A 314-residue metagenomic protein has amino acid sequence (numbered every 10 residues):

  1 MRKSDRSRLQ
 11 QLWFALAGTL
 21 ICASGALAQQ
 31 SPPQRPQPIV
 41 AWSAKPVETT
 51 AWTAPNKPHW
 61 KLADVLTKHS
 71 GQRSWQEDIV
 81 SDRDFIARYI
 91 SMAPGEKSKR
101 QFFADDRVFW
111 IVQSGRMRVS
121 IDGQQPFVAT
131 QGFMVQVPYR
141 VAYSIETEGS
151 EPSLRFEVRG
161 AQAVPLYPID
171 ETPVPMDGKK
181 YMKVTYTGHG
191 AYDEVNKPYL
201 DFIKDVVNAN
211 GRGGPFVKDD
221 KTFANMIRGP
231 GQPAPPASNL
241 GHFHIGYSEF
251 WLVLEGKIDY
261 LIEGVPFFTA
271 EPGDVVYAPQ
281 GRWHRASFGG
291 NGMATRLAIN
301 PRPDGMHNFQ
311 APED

Functional and structural regions predicted by a protein language model:
R2-F14: Bacterial N-terminal signal peptides that target proteins for export
W13-S24: Bacterial N-terminal signal peptides
Q29-I86, K99-R100, P165-A234, L240 (+1 more regions): A short, N-terminal "cap"/entry segment at the start of jelly-roll beta-barrel domains of the cupin/DSBH fold
R88, K99, V108, Q125 (+5 more regions): Short, conserved secondary-structure segments in the cores of folded domains
S91, F103-V119, R228, F243-D259: Short, conserved beta-strand element in jelly-roll/cupin
K99-R100, V119-S120, V137, Y143-G149 (+3 more regions): Short beta-strand His + acidic residue motifs that chelate non-heme Fe in jelly-roll/DSBH and cupin folds
G123-Y139, G264-Q280: Short acidic-glycine-tyrosine-enriched beta hairpin
S144-K197, R285-D314: Double-stranded beta-helix
